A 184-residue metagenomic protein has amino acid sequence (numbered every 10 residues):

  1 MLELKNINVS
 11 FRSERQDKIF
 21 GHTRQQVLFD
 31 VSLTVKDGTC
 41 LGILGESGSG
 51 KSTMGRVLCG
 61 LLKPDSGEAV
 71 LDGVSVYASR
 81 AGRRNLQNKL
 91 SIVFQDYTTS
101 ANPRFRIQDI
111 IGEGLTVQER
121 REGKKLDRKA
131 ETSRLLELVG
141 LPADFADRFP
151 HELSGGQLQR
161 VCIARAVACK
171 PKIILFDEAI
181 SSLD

Functional and structural regions predicted by a protein language model:
L44-E46: The feature captures the beta-strand-to-loop junction immediately N-terminal to the Walker
C59: Helix-to-loop junction immediately C-terminal to a conserved catalytic motif
G67-A78, L86: Conserved ABC transporter NBD signature motif
L126-D144: Conserved ABC ATPase "signature" region
F149-L153, Q157: Conserved ABC ATPase signature
K170: Conserved catalytic motifs of ABC-family nucleotide-binding domains
